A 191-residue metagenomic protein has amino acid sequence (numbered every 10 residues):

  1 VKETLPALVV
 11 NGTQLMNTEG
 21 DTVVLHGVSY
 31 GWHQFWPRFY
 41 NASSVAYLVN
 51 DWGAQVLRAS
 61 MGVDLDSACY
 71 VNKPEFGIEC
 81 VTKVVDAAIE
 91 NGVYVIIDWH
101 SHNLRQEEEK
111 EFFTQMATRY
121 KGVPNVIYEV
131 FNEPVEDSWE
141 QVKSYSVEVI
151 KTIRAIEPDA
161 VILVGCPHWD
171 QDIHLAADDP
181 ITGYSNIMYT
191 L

Functional and structural regions predicted by a protein language model:
V1-V56, V71: N-terminal carbohydrate-binding accessory modules
A7, W32, P37, V93-Y94 (+3 more regions): Extracellular glycoside hydrolase catalytic/binding regions
G12-Q14, V84, K143-E148: Short low-complexity stretches enriched in small and charged residues
L25, M61-L65, E129-V130: A short alpha-helix capping/helix-coil boundary motif
N41-Q115, K151-I156: Aromatic-lined substrate-binding rim segments of carbohydrate-active enzymes
